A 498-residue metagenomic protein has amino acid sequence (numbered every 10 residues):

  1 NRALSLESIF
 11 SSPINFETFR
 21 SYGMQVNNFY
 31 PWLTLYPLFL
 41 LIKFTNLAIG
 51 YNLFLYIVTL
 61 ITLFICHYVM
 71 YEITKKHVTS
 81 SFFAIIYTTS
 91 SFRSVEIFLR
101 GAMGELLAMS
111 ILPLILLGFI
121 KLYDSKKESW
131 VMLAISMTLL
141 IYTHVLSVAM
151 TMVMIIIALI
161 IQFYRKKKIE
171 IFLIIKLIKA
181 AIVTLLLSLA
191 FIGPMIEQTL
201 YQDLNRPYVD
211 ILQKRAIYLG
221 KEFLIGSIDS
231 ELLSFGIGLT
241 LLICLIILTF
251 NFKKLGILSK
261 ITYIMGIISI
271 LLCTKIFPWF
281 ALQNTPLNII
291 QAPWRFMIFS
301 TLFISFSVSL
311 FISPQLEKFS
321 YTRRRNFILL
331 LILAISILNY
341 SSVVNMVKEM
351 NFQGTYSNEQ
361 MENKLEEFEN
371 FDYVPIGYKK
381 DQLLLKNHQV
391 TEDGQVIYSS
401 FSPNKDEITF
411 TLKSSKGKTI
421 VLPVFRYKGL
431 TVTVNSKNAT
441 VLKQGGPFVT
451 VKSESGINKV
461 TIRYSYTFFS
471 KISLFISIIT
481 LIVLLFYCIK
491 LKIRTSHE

Functional and structural regions predicted by a protein language model:
N1-I73, V78-I111, G118, L146: Active-site lumenal/periplasmic loops and adjacent helix-entry segments of GT-C-fold, multi-pass membrane
L6-S11, L41, T45, T79-R100 (+4 more regions): Membrane-interface helix-loop junctions at the exits of transmembrane helices
V78, K166-L177, L245-C273, R323: Membrane-interface helix-loop-helix junctions at transmembrane boundaries of multi-pass membrane enzymes, predominantly
I115-S129: Membrane-interface transmembrane helices that cradle and orient dolichyl/undecaprenyl
G118, W130-H144, V183-L186, I268: Membrane-interface alpha helices of multi-pass inner-membrane proteins
M150-V183: Perimembrane helix-loop-helix junctions
F172-T249, L258, T355-K380: Periplasmic/ER-lumenal interhelical loops and adjacent helix-loop junctions in multi-pass membrane proteins
K380-E498: Active-site-proximal, structured, solvent-exposed surfaces of multi-pass membrane proteins that position macromolecular
